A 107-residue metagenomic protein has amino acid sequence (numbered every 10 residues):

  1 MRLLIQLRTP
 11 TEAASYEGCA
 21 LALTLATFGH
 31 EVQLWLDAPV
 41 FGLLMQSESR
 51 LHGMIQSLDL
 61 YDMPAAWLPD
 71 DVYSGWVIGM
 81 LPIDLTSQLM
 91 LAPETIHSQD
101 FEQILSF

Functional and structural regions predicted by a protein language model:
R2, H30-Q33, P64: Residues at the starts of beta-strands that form the adenosine-phosphate
R2-Y16, A38-S47: Short, glycine-rich nucleotide/cofactor-binding loops
Q6, W35-D37, L68, F107: Short hydrophobic segments within beta-strands
A14-E31: Histidine-anchored nucleotide/phosphate-binding helix
G29, D62, Q99-E102: Short, well-ordered alpha-helix to beta-strand connector turns
D37-L43, P69-S74: Short beta-alpha junction loops
E48-V77: A glycine-rich helix N-cap at a beta->alpha junction
I83-F107: Low-complexity intrinsically disordered segments
